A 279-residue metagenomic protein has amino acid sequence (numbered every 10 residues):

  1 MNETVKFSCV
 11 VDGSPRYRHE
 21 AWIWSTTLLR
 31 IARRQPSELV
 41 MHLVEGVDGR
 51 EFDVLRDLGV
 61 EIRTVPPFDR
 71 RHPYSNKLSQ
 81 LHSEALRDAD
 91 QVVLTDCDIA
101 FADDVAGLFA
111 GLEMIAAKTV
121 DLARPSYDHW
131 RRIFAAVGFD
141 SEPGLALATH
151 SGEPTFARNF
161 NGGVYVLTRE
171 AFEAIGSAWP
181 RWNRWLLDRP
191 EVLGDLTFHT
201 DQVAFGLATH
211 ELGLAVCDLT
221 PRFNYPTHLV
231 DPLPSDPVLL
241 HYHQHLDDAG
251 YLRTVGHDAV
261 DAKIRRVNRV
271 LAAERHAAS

Functional and structural regions predicted by a protein language model:
M1-H72, R87-D88, Q244-D248, R266-N268 (+1 more regions): N-terminal anchoring/stem segment of glycosyltransferases
N2-E3, S151-T155, E170-S279: A glycosyltransferase accessory/donor-loop signature
R18-A21, Y74, L78, G162 (+1 more regions): Conserved glycosyltransferase catalytic-site signature
V44-R50, C97-V105, R222-N224: Short, polar loop motifs at secondary-structure junctions
P66-T95, A100-D103, G107, I115-T119: A conserved donor-nucleotide-binding helix/loop in the catalytic core of Leloir-type glycosyltransferases
F101-F139: Conserved donor-nucleotide/metal-binding helix-loop-beta segment in metal-dependent transferases, i.e., the alpha-helix
F139-T155: Short, flexible, basic/aromatic active-site loop/helix in glycosyltransferases
G163-E170: Short glycine- and hydrophobic/aromatic-rich loop-to-beta-strand nucleating segment in the catalytic cores
